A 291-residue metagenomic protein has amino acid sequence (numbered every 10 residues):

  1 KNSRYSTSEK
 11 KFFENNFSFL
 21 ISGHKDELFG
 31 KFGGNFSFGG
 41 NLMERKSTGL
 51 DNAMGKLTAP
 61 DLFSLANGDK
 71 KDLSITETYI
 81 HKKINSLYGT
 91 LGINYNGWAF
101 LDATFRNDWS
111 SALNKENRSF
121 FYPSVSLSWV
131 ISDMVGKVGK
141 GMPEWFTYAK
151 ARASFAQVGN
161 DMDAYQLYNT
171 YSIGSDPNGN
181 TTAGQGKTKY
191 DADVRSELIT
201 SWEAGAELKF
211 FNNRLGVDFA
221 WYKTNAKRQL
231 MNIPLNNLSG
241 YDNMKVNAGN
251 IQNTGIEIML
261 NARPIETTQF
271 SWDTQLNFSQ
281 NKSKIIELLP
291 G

Functional and structural regions predicted by a protein language model:
K1-G291: Extracellular/periplasmic, surface-exposed regions of secreted and cell-surface proteins
